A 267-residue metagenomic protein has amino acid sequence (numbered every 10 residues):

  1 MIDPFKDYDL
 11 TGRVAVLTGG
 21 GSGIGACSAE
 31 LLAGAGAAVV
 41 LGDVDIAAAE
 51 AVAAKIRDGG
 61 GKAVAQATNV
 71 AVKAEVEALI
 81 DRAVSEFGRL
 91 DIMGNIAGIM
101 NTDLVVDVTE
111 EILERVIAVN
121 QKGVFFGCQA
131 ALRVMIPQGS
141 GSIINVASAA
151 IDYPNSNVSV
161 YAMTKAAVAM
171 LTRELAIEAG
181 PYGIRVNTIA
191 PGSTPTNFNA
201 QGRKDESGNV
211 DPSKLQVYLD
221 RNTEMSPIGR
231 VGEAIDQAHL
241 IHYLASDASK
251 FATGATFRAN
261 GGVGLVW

Functional and structural regions predicted by a protein language model:
M1-D7, Y153, I241-H242, T253-W267: Short C-terminal tail/terminal secondary-structure segment of NAD(P)H-dependent dehydrogenase/reductase domains
Y8-V40: Canonical Rossmann dinucleotide-binding motif of NAD(H)/NADP(H)-dependent dehydrogenases/reductases, specifically
L104-V105, T109-I117, N222: Substrate-binding pocket helix/loop in short-chain dehydrogenase/reductase
C128, T164, T172: Active-site helix of classical SDR
R133, I177-E178, K250: Alpha-helical segment proximal to the catalytic Tyr-Lys
S148: Residue(s) in the substrate-gating loop at a strand-loop-helix junction that position the organic substrate next
G180, R185, A252-G254: Short, small/polar-rich loop/turn modules that mediate ligand/substrate recognition or access, typified
